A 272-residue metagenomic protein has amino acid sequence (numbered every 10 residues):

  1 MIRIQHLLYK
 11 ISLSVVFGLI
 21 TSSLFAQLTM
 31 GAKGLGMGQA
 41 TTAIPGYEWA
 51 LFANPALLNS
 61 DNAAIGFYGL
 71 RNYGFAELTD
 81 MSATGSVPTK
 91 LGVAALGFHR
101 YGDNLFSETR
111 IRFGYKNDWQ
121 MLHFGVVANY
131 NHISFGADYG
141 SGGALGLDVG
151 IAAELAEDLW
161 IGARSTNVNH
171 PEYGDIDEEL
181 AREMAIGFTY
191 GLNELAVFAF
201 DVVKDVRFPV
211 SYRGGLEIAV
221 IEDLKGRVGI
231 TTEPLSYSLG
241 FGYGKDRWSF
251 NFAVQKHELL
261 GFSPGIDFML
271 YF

Functional and structural regions predicted by a protein language model:
I2-V15: Bacterial N-terminal signal peptides that target proteins for export
Q27-F272: Subset of outer-membrane beta-barrel
